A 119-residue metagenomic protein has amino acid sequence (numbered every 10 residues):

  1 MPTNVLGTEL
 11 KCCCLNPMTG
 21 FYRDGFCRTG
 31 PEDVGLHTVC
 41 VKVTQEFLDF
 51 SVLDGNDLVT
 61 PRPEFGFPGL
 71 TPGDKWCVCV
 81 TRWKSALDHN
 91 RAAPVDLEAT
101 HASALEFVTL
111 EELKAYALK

Functional and structural regions predicted by a protein language model:
M1-E46, A115-K119: Extended boundary segments
H37, P72, A93: Residues that flank catalytic or metal-binding motifs in active/ligand-binding sites
K42-D57: Short, basic/aromatic beta-hairpin or loop at an interaction surface
V59-G66: Short alpha-helix capping/helix-loop boundary micro-motifs
W83-E106: Short, compositionally biased
H101-K119: Glycine- and charge-enriched low-complexity intrinsically disordered segments
